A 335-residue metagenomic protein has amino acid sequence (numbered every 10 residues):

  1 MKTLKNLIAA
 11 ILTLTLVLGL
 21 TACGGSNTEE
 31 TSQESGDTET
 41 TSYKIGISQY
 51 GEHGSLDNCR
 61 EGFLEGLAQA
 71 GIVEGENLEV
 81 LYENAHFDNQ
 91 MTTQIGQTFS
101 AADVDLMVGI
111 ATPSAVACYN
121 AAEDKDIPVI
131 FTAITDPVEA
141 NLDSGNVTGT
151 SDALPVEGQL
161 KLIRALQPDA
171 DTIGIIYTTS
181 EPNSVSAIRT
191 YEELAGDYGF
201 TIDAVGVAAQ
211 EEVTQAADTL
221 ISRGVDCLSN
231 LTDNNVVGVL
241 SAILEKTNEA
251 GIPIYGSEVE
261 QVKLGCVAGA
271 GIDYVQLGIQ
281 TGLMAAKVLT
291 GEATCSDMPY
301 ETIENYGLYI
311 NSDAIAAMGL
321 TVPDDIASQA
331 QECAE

Functional and structural regions predicted by a protein language model:
L18-A22: C-terminal motif of bacterial Sec signal peptides marking the signal peptidase cleavage site
G24-N27: Bacterial signal peptide processing site
K44-A70, L81-Q90, S180-S184, N234-N235 (+1 more regions): Extracytoplasmic "Venus flytrap"
I45, F63, D152-Y198, M298-A314: An alpha-beta-alpha
G46-S48, F99-T112, I130, I173-I175 (+2 more regions): Periplasmic-binding protein-like
A117, A121-E157, G256-A268: Flexible loop/hinge segments that line or gate small-molecule binding clefts
D136-L142, T148-T172, I272-A293: Hydrophobic alpha-helical segments within soluble ligand-binding/sensing domains
K287-E335: Hinge/cleft segment of the Venus flytrap/periplasmic-binding protein
